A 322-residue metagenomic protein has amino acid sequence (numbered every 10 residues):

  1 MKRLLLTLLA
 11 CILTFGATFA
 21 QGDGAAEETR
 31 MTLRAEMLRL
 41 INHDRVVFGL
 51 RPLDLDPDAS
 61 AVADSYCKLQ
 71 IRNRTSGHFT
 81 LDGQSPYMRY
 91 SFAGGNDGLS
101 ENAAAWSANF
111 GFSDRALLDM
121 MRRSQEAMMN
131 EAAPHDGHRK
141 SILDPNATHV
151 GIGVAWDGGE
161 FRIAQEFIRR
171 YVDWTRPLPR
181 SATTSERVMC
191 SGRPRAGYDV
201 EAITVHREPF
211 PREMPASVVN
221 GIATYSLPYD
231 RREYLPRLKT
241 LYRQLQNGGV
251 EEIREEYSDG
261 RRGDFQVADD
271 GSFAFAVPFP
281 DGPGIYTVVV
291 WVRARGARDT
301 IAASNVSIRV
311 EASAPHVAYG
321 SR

Functional and structural regions predicted by a protein language model:
M1-L4: Positively charged n-region of N-terminal signal peptides that target proteins for export
T7-G16: Bacterial N-terminal signal peptides
T18-A20: Sec/Tat signal peptide C-region and signal peptidase I cleavage site
G22-G95, D136-G151, G159: Short, well-ordered surface patches within globular domains
P86-R169, A202-P209, E251-S258, R262-D269 (+2 more regions): A well-ordered secondary-structure block
D157, E166-R195, P209-S217, G221-I222 (+1 more regions): Short, compositionally biased P/S/T/A/G/V-rich stretches that sit at domain boundaries
G197-E252: Extended low-complexity, serine/threonine- and proline-enriched intrinsically disordered segments
A294-R322: Short beta-strand elements
